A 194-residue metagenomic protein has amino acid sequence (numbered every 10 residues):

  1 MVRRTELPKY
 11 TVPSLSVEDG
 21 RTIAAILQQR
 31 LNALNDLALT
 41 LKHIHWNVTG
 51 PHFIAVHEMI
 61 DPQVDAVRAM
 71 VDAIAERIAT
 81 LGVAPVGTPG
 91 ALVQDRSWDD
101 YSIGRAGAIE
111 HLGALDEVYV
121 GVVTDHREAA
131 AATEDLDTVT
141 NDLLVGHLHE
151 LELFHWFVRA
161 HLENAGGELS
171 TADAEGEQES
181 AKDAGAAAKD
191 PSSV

Functional and structural regions predicted by a protein language model:
M1-P13: Acidic, low-complexity proline/glycine-rich segments
S14-T22, L37-P62, D125-V139: Helix-loop segments that flank and shape redox-cofactor active sites
R21-L31, N35, D61-V64, R68 (+4 more regions): Short amphipathic alpha-helical segments with heptad-repeat character
L31, A38, H45, V64 (+5 more regions): A structural signal for well-ordered alpha-helices, especially hydrophobic packing surfaces of coiled-coils
T49-G90, H161: Conserved alpha-helical segments that form or flank metal/cofactor-binding pockets of metalloenzymes
E76, G90-H149: Acidic/histidine-rich alpha-helical segments that form the ligand environment of transition-metal centers
D142-D173: Short, contiguous alpha-helical
D183-V194: Long, low-complexity, intrinsically disordered segments
